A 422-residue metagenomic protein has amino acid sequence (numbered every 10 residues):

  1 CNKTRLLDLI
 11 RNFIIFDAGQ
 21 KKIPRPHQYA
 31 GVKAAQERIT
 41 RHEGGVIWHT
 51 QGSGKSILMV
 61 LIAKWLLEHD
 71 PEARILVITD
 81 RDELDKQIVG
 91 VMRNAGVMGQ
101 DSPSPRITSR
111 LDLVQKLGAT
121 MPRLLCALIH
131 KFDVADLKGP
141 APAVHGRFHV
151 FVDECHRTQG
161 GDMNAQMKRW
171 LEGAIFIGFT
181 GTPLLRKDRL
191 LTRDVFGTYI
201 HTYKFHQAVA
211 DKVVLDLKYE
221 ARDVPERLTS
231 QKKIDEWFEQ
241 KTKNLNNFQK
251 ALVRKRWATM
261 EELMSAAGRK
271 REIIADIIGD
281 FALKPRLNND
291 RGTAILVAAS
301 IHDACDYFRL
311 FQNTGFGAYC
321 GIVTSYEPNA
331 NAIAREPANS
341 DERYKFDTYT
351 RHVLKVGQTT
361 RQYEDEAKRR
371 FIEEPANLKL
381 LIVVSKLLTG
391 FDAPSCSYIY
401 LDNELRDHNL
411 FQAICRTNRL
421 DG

Functional and structural regions predicted by a protein language model:
C1-R74, E83-G99, M121-L124, H130 (+4 more regions): ATP-dependent helicase/translocase motor core
Q51, H156-T158, W170-K187, K212: Conserved helicase ATPase motor motifs in RecA-like P-loop NTPase domains
R93-L137: Inter-Walker segment of RecA-like/P-loop motor cores
T120-D133, E374-T389: Conserved two-lobed SF2 helicase motor
A141-I177: SF2 helicase catalytic motif II
R189-R291, F308-N313: Interdomain helical connector at the RecA1-RecA2 junction of SF1/SF2 helicase-like NTPases
W257-V383: Conserved C-terminal RecA-like helicase domain
V383, T389-E404, F411-Q412: A short beta-strand element within the Helicase C-terminal
